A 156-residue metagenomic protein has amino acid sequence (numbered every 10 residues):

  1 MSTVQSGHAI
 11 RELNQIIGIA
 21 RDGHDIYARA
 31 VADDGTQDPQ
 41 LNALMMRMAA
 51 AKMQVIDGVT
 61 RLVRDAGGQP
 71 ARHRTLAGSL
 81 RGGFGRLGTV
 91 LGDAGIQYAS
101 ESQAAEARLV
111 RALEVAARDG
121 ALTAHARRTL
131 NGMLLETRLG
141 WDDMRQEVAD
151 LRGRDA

Functional and structural regions predicted by a protein language model:
S2-T36, G95-A121: Alpha-helical bundle segments that constitute or directly flank the non-heme di-iron/ferroxidase center
V4, H8-R11, T36, Q40-R47 (+4 more regions): A structural signal for alpha-helical segments
I10, A32, A50, R64 (+2 more regions): Small-residue-biased structural context
I16-Y27, M45-V59, S102-V110, M133-M144: Alpha-helical transition-metal enzyme core signature, strongest for iron centers
H24, V31, I56, T60-V63 (+5 more regions): A structural signal for well-ordered alpha-helices, especially hydrophobic packing surfaces of coiled-coils
P39-L76, M144-L151: Conserved alpha-helical segments that form or flank metal/cofactor-binding pockets of metalloenzymes
R61-Q97, E101-A104, R108-V110: Carboxylate-rich helix-loop segments that flank metal/cofactor sites and access channels in metalloenzymes
A105-A156: Preference for long, well-ordered alpha-helical segments
